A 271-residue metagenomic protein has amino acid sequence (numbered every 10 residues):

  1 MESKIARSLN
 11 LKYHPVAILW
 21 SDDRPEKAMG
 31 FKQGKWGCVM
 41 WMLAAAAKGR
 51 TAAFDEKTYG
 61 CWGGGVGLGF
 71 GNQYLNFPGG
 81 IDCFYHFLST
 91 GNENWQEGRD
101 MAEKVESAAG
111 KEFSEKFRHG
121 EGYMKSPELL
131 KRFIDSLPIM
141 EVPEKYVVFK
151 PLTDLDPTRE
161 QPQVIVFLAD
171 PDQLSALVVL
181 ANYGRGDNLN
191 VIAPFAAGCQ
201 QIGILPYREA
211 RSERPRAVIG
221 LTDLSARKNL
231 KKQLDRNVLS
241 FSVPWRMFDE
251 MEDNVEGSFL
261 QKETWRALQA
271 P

Functional and structural regions predicted by a protein language model:
E2-P271: Acidic, serine/proline-rich low-complexity intrinsically disordered regions
